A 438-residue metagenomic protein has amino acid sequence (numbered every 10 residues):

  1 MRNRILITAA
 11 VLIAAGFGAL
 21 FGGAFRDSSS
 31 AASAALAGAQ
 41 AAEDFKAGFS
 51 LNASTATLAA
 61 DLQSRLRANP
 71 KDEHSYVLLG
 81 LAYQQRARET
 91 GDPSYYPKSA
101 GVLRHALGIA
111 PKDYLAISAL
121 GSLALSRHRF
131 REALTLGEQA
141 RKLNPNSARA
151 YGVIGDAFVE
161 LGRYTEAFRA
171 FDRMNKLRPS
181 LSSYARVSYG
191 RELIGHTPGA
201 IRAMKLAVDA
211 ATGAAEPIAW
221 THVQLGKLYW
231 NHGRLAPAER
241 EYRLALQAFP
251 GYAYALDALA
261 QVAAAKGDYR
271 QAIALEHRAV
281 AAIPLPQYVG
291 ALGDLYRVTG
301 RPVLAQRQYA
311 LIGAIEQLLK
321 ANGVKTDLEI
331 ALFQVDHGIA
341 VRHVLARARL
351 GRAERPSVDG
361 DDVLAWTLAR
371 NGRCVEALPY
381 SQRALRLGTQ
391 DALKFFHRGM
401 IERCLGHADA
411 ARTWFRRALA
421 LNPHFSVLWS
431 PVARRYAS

Functional and structural regions predicted by a protein language model:
R2-I109, Y114, T135, P423 (+2 more regions): N-terminal leader/linker segments that initiate helical-solenoid repeat arrays
P70, P111, P145, R178-P179 (+9 more regions): Short coil turns that delineate tetratricopeptide repeat
H74, L81, L115, R149 (+9 more regions): Start-of-helix register in tetratricopeptide repeats
L78, A119, V153, R186-V187 (+6 more regions): Canonical tetratricopeptide repeat
L81, R88, S122, D156 (+8 more regions): Residue-level recognition of tetratricopeptide repeat
R86, T90-P93, R127, L161 (+7 more regions): Structural motif corresponding to the intra-repeat A-B loop/turn of tetratricopeptide repeats
